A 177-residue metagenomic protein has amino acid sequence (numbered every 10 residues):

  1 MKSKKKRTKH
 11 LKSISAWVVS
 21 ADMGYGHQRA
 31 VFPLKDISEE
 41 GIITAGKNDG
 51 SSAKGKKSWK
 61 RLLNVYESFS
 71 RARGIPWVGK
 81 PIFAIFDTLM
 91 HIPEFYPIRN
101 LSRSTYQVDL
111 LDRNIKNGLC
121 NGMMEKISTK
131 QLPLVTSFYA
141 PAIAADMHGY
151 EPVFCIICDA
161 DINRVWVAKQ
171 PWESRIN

Functional and structural regions predicted by a protein language model:
M1-S13, K54, E67: Positively charged, low-complexity intrinsically disordered leader regions
K12-A21, G46-N48: Nucleotide-activated donor-dependent transferases that construct or modify glycoconjugates
S20-F32: A short, glycine/small-residue-rich beta-strand->loop->alpha-helix junction that serves as a flexible
G26-Q28, P141-A144, I162-R164: Short, well-ordered alpha-helical microsegments
F32-E125: Conserved N-terminal ligand/cofactor-binding loop architecture of enzyme catalytic domains
S38, N121-P133, A142-F154: Glycosyltransferases and closely related glycan-assembly transferases that use nucleotide-activated donors
S137-Y139: Short His-centered aromatic/hydrophobic patch
H148-N177: Active-site-proximal region of nucleotide-activated glycan assembly enzymes, centered on histidine/acidic-rich loops
